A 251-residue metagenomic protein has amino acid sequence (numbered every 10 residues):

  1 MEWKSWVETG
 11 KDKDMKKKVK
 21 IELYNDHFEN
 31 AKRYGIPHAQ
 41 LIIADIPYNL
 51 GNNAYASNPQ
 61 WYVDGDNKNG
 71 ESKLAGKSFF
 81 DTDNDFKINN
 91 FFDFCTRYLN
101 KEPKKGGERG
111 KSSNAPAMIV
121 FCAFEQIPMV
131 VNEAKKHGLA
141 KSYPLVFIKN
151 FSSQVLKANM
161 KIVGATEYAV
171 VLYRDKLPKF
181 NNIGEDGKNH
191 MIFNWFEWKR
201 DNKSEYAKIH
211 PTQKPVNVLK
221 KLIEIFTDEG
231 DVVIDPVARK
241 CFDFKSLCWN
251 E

Functional and structural regions predicted by a protein language model:
M1-N250: Core catalytic lobe of class I
